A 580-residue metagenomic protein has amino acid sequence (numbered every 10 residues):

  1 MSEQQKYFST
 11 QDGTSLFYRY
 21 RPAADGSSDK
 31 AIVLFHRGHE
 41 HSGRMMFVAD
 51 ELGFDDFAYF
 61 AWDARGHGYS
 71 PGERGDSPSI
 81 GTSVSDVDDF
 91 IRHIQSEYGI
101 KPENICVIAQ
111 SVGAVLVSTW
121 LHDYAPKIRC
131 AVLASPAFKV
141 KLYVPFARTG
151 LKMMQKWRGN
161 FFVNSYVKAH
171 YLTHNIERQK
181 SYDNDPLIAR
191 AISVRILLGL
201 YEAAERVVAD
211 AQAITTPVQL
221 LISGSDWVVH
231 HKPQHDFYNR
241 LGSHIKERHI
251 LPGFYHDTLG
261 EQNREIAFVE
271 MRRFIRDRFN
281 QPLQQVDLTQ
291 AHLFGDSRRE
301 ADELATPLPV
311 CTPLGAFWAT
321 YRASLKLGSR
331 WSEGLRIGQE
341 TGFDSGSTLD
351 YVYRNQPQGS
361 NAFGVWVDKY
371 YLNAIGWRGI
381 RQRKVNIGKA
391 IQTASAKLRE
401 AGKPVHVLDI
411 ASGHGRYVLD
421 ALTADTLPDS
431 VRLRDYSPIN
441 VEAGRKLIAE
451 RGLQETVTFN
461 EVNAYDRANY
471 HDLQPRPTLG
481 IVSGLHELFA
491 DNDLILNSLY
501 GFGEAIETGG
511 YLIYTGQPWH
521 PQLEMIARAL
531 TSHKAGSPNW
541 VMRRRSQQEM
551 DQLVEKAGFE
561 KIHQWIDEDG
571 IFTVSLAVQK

Functional and structural regions predicted by a protein language model:
H39-S42, G68-K101: Catalytic nucleophile-loop/oxyanion-hole region of alpha/beta-hydrolase and closely related hydrolase-like folds
A49-E73: Conserved alpha/beta-hydrolase
I214, L220-I222: Short beta-strand/loop motif that positions the catalytic acidic residue of the alpha/beta-hydrolase fold
T216, H230-N239, I495: Short alpha-helix in the alpha/beta-hydrolase fold that links the catalytic acid
P252-A301: Catalytic active-site module of serine/aspartate enzymes centered on a nucleophile-bearing elbow/loop
H414-P428: Conserved SAM-binding loop of SAM-dependent methyltransferases across substrates and taxa, primarily the Class I
L496-T508: A short glycine-rich, Lys/Arg-flanked "PGG" loop and its adjoining helix->strand segment in the class I
G509-G516: Conserved beta-strand signature within the Rossmann-like core of class I S-adenosyl-L-methionine
